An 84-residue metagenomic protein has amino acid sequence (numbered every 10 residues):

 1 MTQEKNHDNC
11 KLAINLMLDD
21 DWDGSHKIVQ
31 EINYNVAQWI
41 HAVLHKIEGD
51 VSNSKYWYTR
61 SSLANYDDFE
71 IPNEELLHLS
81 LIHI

Functional and structural regions predicted by a protein language model:
M1-N6, K27-Q30: TPR-adjacent "capping" and linker segments in tetratricopeptide-repeat scaffold/adaptor proteins
A13, D20-D21, G49: Short helix-adjacent coil turns
M17, W22, V29-Q30, Y58: Inward-facing hydrophobic residues that define packing positions of alpha-helical scaffold repeats
N33-N35, G49-D67: TPR/TPR-like (Sel1-like) alpha-helical repeat modules
I82-I84: Conserved small/polar residues in nucleotide/adenosyl-binding loops
